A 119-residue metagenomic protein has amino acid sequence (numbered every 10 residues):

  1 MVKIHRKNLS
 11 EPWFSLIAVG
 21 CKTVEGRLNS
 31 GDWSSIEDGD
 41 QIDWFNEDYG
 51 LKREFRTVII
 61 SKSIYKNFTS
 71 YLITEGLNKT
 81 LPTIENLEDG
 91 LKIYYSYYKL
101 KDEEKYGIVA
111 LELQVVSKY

Functional and structural regions predicted by a protein language model:
M1-D38: Compositionally biased, charged N-terminal/linker segments
S10, R27, F45, I60 (+1 more regions): A structural detector for beta-sheet-dominated domains
G31, N46-K52: Short, charged beta-turn/beta-strand-edge "cap" motif at the junction between a beta-strand and an adjacent loop
E37-G39, K52-E54, Y106-I108: Short connector loops at helix/strand junctions that flank enzyme active sites, especially segments positioning acidic
Y49, K66-T69: Amphipathic alpha-helical interaction segments
R53-I64: Short beta-strand-centered aromatic/proline hotspots
S70-Y119: Contiguous surface segments at macromolecular interaction interfaces
